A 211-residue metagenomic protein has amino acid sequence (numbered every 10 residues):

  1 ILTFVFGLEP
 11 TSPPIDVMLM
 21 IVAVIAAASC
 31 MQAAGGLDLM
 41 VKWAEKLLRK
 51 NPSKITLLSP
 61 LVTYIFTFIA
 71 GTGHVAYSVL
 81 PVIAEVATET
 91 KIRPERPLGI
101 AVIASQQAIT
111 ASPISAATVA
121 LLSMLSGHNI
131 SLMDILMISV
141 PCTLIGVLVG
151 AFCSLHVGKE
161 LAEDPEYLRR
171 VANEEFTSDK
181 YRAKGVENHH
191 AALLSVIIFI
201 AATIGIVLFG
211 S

Functional and structural regions predicted by a protein language model:
L2-L8, V79-P94, M137-T143, H189-S195: Hydrophobic alpha-helical transmembrane segments
L2-T3, S53-L57, A111-S112, A172-F176: Small-residue-rich segments of transmembrane alpha-helices in multi-pass membrane proteins, especially helix faces
F4-T90: Membrane-embedded alpha-helical segments and adjacent helix-loop junctions characteristic of multi-pass solute
D16-V17, P52-T56, I135, S139 (+1 more regions): Residue-level signature of transmembrane alpha-helical entry/exit and packing/kink sites in multi-pass membrane
A33-G36, K46-K50, V86-P97, L122-L132 (+1 more regions): Juxtamembrane helix-boundary/capping and inter-helix hinge elements in multi-pass membrane proteins
I55-S59, L98, S195-F199: Hydrophobic alpha-helical transmembrane segments of polytopic
T63-L80, R93-I138, T143-V157: Alpha-helical transmembrane segments and, especially, the helix-loop junctions at the ends of these helices
M137, P141-S211: Long, contiguous bundles of hydrophobic transmembrane helices that form the permeation core of multi-pass
